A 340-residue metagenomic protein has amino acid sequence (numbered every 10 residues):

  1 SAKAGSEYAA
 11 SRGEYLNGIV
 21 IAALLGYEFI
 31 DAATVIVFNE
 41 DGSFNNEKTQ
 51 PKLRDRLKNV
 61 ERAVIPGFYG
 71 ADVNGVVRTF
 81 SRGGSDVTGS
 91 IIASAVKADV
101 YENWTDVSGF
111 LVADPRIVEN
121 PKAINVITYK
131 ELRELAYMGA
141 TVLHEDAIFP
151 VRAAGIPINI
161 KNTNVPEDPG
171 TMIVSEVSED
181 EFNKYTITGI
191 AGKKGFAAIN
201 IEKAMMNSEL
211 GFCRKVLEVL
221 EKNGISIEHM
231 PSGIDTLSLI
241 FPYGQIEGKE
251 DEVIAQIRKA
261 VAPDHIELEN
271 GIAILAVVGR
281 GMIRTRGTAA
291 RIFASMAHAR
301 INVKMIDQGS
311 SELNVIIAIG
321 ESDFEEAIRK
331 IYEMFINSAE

Functional and structural regions predicted by a protein language model:
S1-L143, I148, P242, A318-G320 (+1 more regions): Nucleotide/pyrophosphate-binding catalytic subdomain
Y27, A98, I156, I225 (+1 more regions): Short glycine/serine/threonine/alanine-rich loop segments
F29-D31, I160, H229, M305: A structural preference for short, hydrophobic beta-strand core positions in alpha/beta folds
A32-V35, F68-Y69, T105-F110, P115-R116 (+6 more regions): Short, ordered loop/turn segments at secondary-structure junctions
V100-W104, I158-I160, E228: Short hydrophobic alpha-helical runs that function as membrane-insertion/retention elements
A154-P169, K194-G195: Active-site C-terminal subdomain of aminotransferase-like
P169-E340: A conserved regulatory-domain signal marking ACT and ACT-like small-molecule sensing domains and adjacent regulatory
